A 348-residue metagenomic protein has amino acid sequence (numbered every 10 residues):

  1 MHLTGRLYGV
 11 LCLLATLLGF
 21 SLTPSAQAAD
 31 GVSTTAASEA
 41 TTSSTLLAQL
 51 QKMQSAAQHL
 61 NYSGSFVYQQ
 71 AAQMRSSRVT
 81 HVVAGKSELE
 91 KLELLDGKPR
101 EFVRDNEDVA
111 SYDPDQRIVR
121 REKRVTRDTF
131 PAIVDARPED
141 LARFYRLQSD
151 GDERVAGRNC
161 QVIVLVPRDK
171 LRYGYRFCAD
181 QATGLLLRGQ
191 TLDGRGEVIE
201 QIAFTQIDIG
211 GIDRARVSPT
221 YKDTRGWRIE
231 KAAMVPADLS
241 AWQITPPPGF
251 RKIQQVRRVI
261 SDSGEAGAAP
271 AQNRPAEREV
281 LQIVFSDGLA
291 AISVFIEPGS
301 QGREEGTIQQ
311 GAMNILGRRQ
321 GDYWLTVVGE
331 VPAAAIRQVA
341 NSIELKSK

Functional and structural regions predicted by a protein language model:
M1-R6: N-terminal secretory signal peptides that target proteins for export/translocation
G9-S21: Bacterial N-terminal signal peptides
P24-A26: Cleavable N-terminal signal peptides
A29-D115, R143-L192: N-terminal mature ectodomain segment of secretory-pathway/periplasmic proteins
S111-A136: Acidic/charged, solvent-exposed loop-and-adjacent secondary-structure segments enriched in E/D, K/R, S/T, and G/P
T183-L185, L192, G196-A215, G321 (+1 more regions): Surface-exposed amphipathic alpha-helical segments
A203, D208, R214-A241: Pro/Ala/Gly-rich low-complexity, hydrophilic intrinsically disordered segments
G226-G321, A334, Q338: Short, solvent-exposed recognition patches
